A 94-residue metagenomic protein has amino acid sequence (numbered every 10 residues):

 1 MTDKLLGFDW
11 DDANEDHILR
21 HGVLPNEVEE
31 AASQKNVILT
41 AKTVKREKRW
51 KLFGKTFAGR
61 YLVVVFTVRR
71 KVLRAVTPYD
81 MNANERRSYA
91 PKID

Functional and structural regions predicted by a protein language model:
M1-D94: Ribonuclease/tRNase effector modules and their secretory precursors
